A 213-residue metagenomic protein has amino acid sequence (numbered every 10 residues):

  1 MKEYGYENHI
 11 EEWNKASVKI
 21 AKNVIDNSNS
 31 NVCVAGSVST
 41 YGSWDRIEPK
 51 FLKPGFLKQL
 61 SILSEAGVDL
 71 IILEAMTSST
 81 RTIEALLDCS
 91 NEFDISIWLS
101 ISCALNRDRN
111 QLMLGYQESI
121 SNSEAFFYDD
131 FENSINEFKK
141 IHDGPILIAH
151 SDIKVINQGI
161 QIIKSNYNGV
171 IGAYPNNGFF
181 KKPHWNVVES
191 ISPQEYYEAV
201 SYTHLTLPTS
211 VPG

Functional and structural regions predicted by a protein language model:
M1-W13, V68-I83: Glycine-rich, proline-tolerant flexible connector loops at the mouths of alpha/beta enzymes
Y6-N14, V18, V24-L60, V68: Active-site beta->alpha loop and helix N-cap motifs at the rims of alpha/beta catalytic domains
Y6-N27, A85-L99, S165-V170: Alpha-helix-loop-beta-strand connector modules within alpha/beta enzyme cores
A21, I71, I146: Conserved, mostly hydrophobic/aromatic
N29-V34, G67-D69, F93-I97, H142-G144 (+1 more regions): Short, well-ordered coil/turn segments that N-cap beta-strands
C33-Q59, W98-F138, I160, G169-Y202: Active-site-adjacent loop and "lid" segments of alpha/beta metabolic enzymes
T77-S90, I153-K164: Active-site-adjacent beta->alpha loops and helix N-cap segments on the catalytic face of soluble alpha/beta enzymes
T203-T209: Conserved small/polar residues in nucleotide/adenosyl-binding loops
